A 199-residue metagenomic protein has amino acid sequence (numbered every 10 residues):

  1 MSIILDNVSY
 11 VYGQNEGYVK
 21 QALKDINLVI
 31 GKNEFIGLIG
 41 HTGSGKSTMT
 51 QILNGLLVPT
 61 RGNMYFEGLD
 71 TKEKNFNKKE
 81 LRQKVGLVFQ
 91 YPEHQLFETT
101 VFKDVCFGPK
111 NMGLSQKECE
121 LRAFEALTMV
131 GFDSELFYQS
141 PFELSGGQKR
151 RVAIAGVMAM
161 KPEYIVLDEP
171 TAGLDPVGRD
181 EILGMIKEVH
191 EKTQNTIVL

Functional and structural regions predicted by a protein language model:
I39-H41: The feature captures the beta-strand-to-loop junction immediately N-terminal to the Walker
N54: Helix-to-loop junction immediately C-terminal to a conserved catalytic motif
G62-E73, L81: Conserved ABC transporter NBD signature motif
K117-E135: Conserved ABC ATPase "signature" region
S140-L144, Q148: Conserved ABC ATPase signature
V157-M158: ABC ATPase C-loop
K161: Conserved catalytic motifs of ABC-family nucleotide-binding domains
I165-D168: Catalytic Walker B motif of ABC-type/P-loop ATPase nucleotide-binding domains
